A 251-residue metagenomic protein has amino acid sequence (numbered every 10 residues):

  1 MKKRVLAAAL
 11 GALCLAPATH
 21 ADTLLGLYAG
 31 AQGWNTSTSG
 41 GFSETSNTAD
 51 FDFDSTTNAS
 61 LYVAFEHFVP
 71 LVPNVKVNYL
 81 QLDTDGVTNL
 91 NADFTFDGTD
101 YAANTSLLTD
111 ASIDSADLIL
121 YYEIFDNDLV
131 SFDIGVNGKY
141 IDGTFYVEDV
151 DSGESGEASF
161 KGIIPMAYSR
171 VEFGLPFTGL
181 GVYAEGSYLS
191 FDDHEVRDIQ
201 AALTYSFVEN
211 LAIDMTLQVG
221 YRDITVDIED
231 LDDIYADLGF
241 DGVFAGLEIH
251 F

Functional and structural regions predicted by a protein language model:
M1-L25: Cleavable N-terminal export/targeting peptides
T19-L25, F68-N74, F125-F132, L175-L180 (+1 more regions): Short loop/turn motifs that connect adjacent beta-strands in outer-membrane beta-barrel proteins
A29-N35, V77-Q81, I134-Y140, V171 (+4 more regions): Transmembrane beta-barrel strands of outer-membrane/channel proteins
A31, L61-H67, L118-Y122, V136-G138 (+3 more regions): Residues on the lipid-exposed face of transmembrane beta-strands in outer-membrane beta-barrel proteins
N35-N58, Q81-D114, I141-G162, L189-D192 (+1 more regions): Extracellular/periplasm-exposed beta-strand and loop segments of Gram-negative cell-envelope proteins, dominated by
D128, K161-I163, S187-I199: Solvent-exposed loop/turn segments connecting transmembrane beta-strands in outer-membrane beta-barrel proteins
A167-E185: Surface-exposed extracellular loop regions of Gram-negative outer-membrane beta-barrel proteins
A212-F251: Outer-membrane beta-barrel translocator/channel fold
